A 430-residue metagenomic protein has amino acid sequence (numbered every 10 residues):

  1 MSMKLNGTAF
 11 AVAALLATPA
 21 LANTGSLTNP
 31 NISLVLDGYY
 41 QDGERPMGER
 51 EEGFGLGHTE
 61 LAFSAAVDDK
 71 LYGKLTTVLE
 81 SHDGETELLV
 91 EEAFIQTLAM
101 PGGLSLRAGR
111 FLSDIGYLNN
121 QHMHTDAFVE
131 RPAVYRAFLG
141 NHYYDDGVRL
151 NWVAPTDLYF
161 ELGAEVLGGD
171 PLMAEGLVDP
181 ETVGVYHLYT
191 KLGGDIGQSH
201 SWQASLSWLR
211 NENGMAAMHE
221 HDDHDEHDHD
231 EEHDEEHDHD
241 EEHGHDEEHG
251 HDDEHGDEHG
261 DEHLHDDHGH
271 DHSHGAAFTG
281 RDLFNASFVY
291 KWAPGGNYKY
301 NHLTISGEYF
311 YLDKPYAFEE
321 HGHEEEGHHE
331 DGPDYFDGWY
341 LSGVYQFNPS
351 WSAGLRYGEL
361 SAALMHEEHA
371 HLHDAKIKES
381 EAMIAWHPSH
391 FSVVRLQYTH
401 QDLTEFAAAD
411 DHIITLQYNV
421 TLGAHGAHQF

Functional and structural regions predicted by a protein language model:
M1-A22: Gram-negative bacterial Sec-dependent N-terminal signal peptides
T18-A20, L118, Y316: N-terminal low-complexity, intrinsically disordered patches enriched in charged
N23-L172, P180-Q198, D337, S342-F347 (+2 more regions): Outer membrane beta-barrel
M47-G48, F94, H200-R210, M215-H233 (+1 more regions): Outer-membrane beta-barrel pore domains
E161-G163, M173-V178, A216-H219, E319: A short secondary-structure junction signal
A174-V178, L192, H274-A276, P294-G295: Short helix-to-loop capping/linker segments positioned immediately adjacent to catalytic or ligand/cofactor-binding
